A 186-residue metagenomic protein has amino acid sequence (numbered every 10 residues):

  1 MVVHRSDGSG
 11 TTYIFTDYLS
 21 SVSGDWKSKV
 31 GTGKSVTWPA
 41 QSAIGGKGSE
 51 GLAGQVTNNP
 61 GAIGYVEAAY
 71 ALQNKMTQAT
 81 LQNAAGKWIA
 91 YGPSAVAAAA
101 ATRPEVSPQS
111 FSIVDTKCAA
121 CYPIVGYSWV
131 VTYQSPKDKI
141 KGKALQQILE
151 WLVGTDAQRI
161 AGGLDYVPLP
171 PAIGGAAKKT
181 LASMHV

Functional and structural regions predicted by a protein language model:
M1, P60-A62, V125-W129: Extracellular structured ligand-interaction cores
M1-H4, V186: N-terminal hydrophobic or amphipathic helices and topogenic motifs
H4, G8-T102: Ligand-binding pocket segment of bilobal, Venus flytrap-like solute-binding proteins
V30, G64-A68, Q109-A119: Intrinsically disordered, low-complexity boundary segments flanking structured domains
G31-V36, S94-A98, S110-F111, I160-Y166 (+1 more regions): Short C-terminal domain-edge/linker segments immediately following a structured domain
G48-A53, V106-V114: A Trp-anchored, charged/polar loop motif used as the substrate-binding/catalytic surface of acyl/ester-handling
Y91-Q109, K117, P123: C-terminal accessory segments of proteins
D115-V186: Extracellular/periplasmic juxtamembrane helices and adjacent flexible linkers that interface with membrane partners
